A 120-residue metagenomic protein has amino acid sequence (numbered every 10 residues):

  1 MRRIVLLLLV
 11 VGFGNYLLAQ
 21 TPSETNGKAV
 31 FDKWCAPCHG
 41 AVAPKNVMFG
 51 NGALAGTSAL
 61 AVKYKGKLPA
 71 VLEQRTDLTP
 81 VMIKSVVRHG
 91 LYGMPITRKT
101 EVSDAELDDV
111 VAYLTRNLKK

Functional and structural regions predicted by a protein language model:
M1-V5, P95: Bacterial N-terminal signal peptides that target proteins for export
I4-F13: Sec-dependent N-terminal signal peptides
N15-D32, A41, K45-V47: Electrostatic cytochrome c docking/interface patches
K28, G40-S85: Gly/Gly-Pro-rich "capping" loops immediately C-terminal to redox-active cysteine motifs in periplasmic/lumenal
F31-V42, M94, V110, L114: The canonical Cys-X-X-Cys-His
C35, T57, L91: Short amphipathic alpha-helical/adjacent loop interface patches that line ligand and macromolecule-binding sites
P44, N117-K120: Inter-heme linker and motif-flanking segments adjacent to c-type heme-binding CXXCH motifs in c-type cytochromes
Y64-L78, M82-N117: Axial heme c-ligation environment in periplasmic c-type cytochrome domains
